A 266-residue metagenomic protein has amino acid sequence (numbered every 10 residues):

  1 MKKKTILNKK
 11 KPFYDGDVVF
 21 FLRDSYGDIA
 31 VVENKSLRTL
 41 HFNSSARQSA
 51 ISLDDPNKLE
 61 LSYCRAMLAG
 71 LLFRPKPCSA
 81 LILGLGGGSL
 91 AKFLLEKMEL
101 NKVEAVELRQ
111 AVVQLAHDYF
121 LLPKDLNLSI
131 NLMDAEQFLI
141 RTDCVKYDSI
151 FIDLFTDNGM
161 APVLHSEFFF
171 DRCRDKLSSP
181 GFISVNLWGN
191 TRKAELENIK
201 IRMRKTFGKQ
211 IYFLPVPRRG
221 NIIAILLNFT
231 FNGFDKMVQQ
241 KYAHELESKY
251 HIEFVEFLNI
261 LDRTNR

Functional and structural regions predicted by a protein language model:
K2-K35, T39, Q48-D54, L71-L72 (+1 more regions): SAM/dcSAM-binding transferase cores
V19-F21, S44, L122: Helix-termini ("caps") and immediately adjacent flexible loops/tails, especially at membrane-solvent interfaces
E33, N57-S179, R192-K193, K200 (+1 more regions): The AdoMet/dcAdoMet-binding core of the Class I SAM-like
S44, Q110, N228-T230: Non-catalytic surface loops within mature trypsin-like serine protease
S45-S49, F155-N158, I183, N190: A short, flexible beta-alpha/helix-coil linker loop
E60, L196, Y250-F254: Generic structural signal for well-ordered, non-membrane alpha-helical segments in soluble metabolic enzymes
L100-K102, D125-N127, P180, G208-Q210 (+1 more regions): A generic structural signal for alpha->beta connector loops
E167-G233: C-terminal substrate-binding/active-site "lid" region of AdoMet-derived donor-dependent transferases
